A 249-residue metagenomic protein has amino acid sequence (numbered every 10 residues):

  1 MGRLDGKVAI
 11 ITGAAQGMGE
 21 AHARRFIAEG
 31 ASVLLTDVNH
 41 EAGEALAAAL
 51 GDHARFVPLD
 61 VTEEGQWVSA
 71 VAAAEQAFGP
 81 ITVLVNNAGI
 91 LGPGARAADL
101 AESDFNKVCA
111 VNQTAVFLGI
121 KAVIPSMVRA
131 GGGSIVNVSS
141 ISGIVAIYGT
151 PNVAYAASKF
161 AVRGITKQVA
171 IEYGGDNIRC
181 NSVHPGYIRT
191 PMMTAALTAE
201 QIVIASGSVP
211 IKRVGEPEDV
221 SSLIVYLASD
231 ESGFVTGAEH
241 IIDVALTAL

Functional and structural regions predicted by a protein language model:
G79, G174, R179, V235-G237: Short, small/polar-rich loop/turn modules that mediate ligand/substrate recognition or access, typified
L91-G94, V225, T236-L249: Short C-terminal tail/terminal secondary-structure segment of NAD(P)H-dependent dehydrogenase/reductase domains
A95-A97, A101-N106, A205: Substrate-binding pocket helix/loop in short-chain dehydrogenase/reductase
I120, S158, T166: Active-site helix of classical SDR
P125, K167, I171-E172, G233: Alpha-helical segment proximal to the catalytic Tyr-Lys
S140: Residue(s) in the substrate-gating loop at a strand-loop-helix junction that position the organic substrate next
V209-V220, E231: A conserved structural motif in NAD(P)-dependent oxidoreductases
